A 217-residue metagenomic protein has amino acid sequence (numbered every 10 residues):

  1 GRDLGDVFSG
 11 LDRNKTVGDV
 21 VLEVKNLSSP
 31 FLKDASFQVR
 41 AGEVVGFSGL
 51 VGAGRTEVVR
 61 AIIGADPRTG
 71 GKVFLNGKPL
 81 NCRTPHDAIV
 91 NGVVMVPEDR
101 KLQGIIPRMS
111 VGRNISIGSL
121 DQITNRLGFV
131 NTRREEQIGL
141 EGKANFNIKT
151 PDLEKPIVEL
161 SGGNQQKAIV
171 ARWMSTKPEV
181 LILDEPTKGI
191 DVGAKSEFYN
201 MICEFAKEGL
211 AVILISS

Functional and structural regions predicted by a protein language model:
G1-S217: Glycine-rich phosphate-binding loops of nucleotide-dependent enzymes
